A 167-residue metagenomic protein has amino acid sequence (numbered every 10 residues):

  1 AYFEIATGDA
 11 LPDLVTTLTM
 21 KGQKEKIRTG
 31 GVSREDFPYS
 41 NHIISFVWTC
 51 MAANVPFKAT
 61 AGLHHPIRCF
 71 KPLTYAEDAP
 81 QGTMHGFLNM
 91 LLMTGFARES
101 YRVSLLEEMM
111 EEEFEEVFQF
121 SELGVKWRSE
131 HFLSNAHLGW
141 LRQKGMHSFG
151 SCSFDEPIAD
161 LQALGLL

Functional and structural regions predicted by a protein language model:
A1-L167: Expand to "…catalyze enediolate/carbanion chemistry for C-C bond making/breaking, isomerization, decarboxylation
